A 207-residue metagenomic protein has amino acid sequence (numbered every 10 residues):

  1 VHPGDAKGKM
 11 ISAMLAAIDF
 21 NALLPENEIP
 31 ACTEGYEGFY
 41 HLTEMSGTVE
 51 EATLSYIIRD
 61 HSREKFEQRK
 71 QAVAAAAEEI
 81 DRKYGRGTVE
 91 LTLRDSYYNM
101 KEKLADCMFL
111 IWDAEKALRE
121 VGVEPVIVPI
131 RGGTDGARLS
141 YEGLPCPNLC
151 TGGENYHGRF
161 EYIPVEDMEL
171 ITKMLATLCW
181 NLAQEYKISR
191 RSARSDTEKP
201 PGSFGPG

Functional and structural regions predicted by a protein language model:
V1-G8: A short glycine-threonine-serine/GTX helix/turn-capping micro-motif
G8, S12-S192, G202, G207: Metal-dependent amide/peptide-bond hydrolase catalytic core, centered on the "pita-bread" metallohydrolase fold
